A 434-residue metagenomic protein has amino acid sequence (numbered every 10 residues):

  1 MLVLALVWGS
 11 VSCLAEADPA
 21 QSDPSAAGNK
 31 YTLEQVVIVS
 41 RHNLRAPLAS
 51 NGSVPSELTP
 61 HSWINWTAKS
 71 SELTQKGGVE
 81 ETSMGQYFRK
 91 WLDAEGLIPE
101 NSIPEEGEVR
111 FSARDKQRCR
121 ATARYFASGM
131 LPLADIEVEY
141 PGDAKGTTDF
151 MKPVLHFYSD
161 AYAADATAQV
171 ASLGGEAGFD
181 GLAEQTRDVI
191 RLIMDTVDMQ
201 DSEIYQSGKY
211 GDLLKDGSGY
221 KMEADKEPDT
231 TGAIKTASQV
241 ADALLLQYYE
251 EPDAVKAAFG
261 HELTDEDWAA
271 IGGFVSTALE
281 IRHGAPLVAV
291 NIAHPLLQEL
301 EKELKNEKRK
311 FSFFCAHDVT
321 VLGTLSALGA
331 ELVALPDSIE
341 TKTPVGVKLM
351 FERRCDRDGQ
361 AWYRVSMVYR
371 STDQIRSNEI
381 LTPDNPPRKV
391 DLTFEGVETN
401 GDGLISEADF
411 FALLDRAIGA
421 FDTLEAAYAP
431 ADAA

Functional and structural regions predicted by a protein language model:
L2-S10: Bacterial N-terminal signal peptides
S10-S22: Sec-dependent signal peptide cleavage junction
D23-E108, R114-S312, A316-A434: Signature for phosphate-centric chemistry
